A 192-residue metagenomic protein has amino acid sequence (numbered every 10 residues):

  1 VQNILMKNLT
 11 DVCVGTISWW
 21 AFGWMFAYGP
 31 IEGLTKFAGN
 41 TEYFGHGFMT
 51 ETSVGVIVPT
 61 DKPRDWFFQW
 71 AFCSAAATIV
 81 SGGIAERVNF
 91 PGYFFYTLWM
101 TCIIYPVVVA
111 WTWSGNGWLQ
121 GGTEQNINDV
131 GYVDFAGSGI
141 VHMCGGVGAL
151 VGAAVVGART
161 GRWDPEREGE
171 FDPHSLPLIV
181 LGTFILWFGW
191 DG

Functional and structural regions predicted by a protein language model:
V1-G192: Hydrophobic alpha-helical transmembrane bundles of multi-pass membrane proteins
